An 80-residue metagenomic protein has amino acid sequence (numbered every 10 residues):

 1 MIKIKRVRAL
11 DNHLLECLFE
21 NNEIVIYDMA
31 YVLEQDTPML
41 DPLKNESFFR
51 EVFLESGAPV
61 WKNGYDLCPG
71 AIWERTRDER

Functional and structural regions predicted by a protein language model:
M1-R80: Motif-centric detector for short Cys/His coordination patterns
